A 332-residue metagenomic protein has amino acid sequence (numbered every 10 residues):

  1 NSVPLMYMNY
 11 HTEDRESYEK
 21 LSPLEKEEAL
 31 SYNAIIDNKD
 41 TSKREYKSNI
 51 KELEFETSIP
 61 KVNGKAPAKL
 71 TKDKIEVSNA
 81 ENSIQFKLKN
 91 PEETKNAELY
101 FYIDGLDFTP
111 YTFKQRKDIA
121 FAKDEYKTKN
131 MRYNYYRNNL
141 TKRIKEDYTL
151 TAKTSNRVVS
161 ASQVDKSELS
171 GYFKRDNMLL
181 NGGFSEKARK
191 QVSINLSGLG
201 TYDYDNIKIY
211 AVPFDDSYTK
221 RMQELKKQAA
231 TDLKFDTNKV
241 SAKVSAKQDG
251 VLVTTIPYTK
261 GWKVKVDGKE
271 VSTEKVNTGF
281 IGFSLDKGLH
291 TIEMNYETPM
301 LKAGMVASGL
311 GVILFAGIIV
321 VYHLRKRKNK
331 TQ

Functional and structural regions predicted by a protein language model:
N1-P4, Y18, S31, I35-Q332: Active-site-proximal, structured, solvent-exposed surfaces of multi-pass membrane proteins that position macromolecular
